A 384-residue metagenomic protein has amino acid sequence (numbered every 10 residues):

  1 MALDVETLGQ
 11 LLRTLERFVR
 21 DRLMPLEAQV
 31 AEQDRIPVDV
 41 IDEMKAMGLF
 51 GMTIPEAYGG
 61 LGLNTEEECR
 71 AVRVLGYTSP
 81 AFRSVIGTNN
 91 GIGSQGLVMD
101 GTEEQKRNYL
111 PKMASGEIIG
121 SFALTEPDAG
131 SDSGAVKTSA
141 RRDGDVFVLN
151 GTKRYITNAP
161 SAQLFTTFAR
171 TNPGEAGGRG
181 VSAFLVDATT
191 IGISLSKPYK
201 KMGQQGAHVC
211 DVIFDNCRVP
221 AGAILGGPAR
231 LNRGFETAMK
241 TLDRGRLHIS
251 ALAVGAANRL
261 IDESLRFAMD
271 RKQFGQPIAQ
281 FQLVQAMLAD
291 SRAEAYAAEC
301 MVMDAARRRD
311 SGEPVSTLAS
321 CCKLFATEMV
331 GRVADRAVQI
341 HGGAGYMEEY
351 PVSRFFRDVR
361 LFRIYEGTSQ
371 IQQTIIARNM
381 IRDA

Functional and structural regions predicted by a protein language model:
M1-T88, D100-Q105, K112-E117, R142-V146 (+3 more regions): Alpha-helical interface subdomain recognition
L63, D132-G134, N158-Q163, G177-G180 (+1 more regions): Short glycine/proline-enriched turns and hinge-like loops at secondary-structure junctions
V72-G76, A169, V186-I191, D215-R218: Short Ser/Thr-interspersed hydrophobic loop/turn segments at strand-loop and sheet-helix junctions that line or gate
G116-L124: A short, Trp-centered hydrophobic/proline-enriched beta-strand micro-motif
A129-A135, R142, F147, R154-N158: Hydrophobic, small-residue-rich alpha-helical packing segments that form membrane-like cores
N150-S196: A short core secondary-structure module
I191-R218: Flexible, small-/acidic-enriched active-site or ligand-binding loops
D215-E236: Long, acidic (Asp/Glu-rich), low-complexity accessory segments flanking structured domains
